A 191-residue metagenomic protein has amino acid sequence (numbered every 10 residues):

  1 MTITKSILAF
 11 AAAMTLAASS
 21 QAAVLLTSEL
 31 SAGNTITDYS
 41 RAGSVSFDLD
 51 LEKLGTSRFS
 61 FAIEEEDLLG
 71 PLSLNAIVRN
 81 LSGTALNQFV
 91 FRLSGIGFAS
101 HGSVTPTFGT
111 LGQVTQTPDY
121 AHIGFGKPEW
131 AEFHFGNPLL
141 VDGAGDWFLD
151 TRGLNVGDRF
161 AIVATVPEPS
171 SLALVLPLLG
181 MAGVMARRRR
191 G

Functional and structural regions predicted by a protein language model:
M1-I7: Bacterial N-terminal signal peptides that target proteins for export
A9-T15: Bacterial N-terminal signal peptides
M14, V78, G180-G183: Helix-centric, low-specificity signal for extended rod-like, repetitive segments
A18-A22: Sec/Tat signal peptide C-region and signal peptidase I cleavage site
A23-T165: Mature extracellular "passenger" or substrate-interacting domains of secreted, surface-exposed proteins
E168-A186: A short, hydrophobic C-terminal helix/tail in secreted or cell-surface proteins
R188-G191: Short, charged juxtamembrane terminal tails flanking transmembrane helices
